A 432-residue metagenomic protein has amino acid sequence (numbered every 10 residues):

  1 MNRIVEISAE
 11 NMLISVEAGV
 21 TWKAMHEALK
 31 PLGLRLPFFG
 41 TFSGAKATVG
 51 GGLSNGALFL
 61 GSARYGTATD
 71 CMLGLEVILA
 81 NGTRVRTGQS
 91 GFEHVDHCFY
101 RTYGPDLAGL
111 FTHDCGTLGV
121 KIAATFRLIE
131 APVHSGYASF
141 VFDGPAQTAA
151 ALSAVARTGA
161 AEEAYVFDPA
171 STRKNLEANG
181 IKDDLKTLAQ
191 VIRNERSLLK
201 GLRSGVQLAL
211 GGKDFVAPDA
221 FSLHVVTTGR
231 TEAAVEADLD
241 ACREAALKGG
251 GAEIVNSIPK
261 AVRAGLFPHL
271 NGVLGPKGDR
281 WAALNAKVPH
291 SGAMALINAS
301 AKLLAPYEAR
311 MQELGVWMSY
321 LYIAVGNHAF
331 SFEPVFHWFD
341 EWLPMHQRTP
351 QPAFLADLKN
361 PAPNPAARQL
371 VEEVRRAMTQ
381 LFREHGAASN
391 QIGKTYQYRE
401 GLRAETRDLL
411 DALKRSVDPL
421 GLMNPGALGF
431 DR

Functional and structural regions predicted by a protein language model:
N2-I7, A124-P132, A209-A217, V273-P276 (+1 more regions): Short, flexible, solvent-exposed loop/turn segments with mixed acidic/basic and small polar residues
R3-I7, S15-A160, A164-Y165, M423: FAD-binding subdomain of flavoenzyme oxidoreductases
M12-L13, S43, S139-V141, K394-L402: Conserved short loop/turn motifs at secondary-structure junctions
T87-R101, L176-D214, E341-Q369: Charged, glycine/proline-rich intrinsically disordered loops and linkers
L128, G229, F336-D340: Beta-strand elements of well-folded, non-transmembrane domains
S135-Y137, V141-Q147, V155, G159 (+2 more regions): A conserved active-site cap/scaffold subdomain adjacent to cofactor or substrate pockets
T148-A164, L176-V206, C242, M294-M311 (+1 more regions): Short amphipathic alpha-helix segments
F215-F221, A241-R432: Conserved glycine-rich FAD pyrophosphate-binding loop
